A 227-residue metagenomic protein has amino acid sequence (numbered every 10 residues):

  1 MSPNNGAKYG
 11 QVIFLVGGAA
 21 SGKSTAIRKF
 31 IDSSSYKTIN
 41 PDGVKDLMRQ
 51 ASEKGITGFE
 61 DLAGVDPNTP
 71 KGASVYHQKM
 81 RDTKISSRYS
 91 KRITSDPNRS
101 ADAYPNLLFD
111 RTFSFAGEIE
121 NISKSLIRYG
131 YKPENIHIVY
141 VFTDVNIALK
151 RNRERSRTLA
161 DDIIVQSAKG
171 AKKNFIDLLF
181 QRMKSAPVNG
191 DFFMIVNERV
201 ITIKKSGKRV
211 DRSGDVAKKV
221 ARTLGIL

Functional and structural regions predicted by a protein language model:
M1-G6: Pre-Walker A adenine-sensing motif
L15: Hydrophobic anchor at the beta1->P-loop junction of P-loop NTPases
G18-A19: The conserved Walker
G22-K23: Conserved glycine(s) of the Walker
I27-P105, G117: Conserved substrate/cofactor phosphate-moiety recognition/catalytic segment in nucleotide-dependent phosphotransferases
D110-I119: Acidic, metal-coordinating catalytic cores used for nucleic-acid/nucleotide bond scission and strand-transfer chemistry
Y129-N152: Conserved phosphate-donor/acceptor-positioning beta-strand/loop module used by diverse small-molecule
V145-L227: Conserved GTP-binding G-domain of TRAFAC-class P-loop NTPases and closely related GTPase folds
